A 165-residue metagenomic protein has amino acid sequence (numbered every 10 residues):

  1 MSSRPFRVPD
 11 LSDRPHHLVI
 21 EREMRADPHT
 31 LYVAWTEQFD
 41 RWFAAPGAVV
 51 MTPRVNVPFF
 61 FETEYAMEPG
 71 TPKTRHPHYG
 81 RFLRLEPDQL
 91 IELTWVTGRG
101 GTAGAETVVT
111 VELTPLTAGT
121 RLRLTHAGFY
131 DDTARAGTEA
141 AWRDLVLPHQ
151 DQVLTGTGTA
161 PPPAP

Functional and structural regions predicted by a protein language model:
M1-V50, R54: Hydrophobic ligand-binding cavity/cleft-lining segments
S2-R4, G128-P165: A conserved amphipathic terminal alpha-helix motif
V19-I20, E37-R75, P162-P165: Short beta-edge strand/loop motif at the mouth of beta-sheet-based domains
R22, P77-R84, T107-T114: Hydrophobic/aromatic beta-strand elements that line small-molecule binding cavities or substrate pockets in beta-rich
L31, F59, F82, I91-L93 (+3 more regions): Hydrophobic pocket/interface hotspot
R75-H78, I91-V96: Short, conserved beta-strand/beta-arch hydrophobic-aromatic motifs that form part of recognition grooves or interface
E86-I91, A118: Short, conserved beta-turn/loop elements at beta-strand boundaries and strand-helix junctions
T94-G100, T125-D132: Short, solvent-exposed aromatic-acidic interface loops
